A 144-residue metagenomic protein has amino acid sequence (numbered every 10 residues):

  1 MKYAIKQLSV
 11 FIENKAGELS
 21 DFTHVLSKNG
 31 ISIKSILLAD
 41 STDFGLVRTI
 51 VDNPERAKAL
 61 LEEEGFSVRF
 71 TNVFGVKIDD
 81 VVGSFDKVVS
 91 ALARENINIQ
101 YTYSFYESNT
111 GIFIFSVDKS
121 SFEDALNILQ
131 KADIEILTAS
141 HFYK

Functional and structural regions predicted by a protein language model:
M1-K144: A conserved regulatory-domain signal marking ACT and ACT-like small-molecule sensing domains and adjacent regulatory
